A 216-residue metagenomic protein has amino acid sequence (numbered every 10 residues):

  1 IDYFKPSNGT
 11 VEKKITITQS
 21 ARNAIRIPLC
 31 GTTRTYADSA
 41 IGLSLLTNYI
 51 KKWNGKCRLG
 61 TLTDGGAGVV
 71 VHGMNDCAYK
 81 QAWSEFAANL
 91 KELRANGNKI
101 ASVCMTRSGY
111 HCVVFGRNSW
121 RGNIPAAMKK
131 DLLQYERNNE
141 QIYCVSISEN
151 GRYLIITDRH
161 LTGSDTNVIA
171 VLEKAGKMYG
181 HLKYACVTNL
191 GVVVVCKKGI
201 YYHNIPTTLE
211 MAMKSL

Functional and structural regions predicted by a protein language model:
D2-L216: Trp/Gly-enriched beta-strand/coil motifs that build multi-repeat beta-propeller-like domains and related W-rich binding
